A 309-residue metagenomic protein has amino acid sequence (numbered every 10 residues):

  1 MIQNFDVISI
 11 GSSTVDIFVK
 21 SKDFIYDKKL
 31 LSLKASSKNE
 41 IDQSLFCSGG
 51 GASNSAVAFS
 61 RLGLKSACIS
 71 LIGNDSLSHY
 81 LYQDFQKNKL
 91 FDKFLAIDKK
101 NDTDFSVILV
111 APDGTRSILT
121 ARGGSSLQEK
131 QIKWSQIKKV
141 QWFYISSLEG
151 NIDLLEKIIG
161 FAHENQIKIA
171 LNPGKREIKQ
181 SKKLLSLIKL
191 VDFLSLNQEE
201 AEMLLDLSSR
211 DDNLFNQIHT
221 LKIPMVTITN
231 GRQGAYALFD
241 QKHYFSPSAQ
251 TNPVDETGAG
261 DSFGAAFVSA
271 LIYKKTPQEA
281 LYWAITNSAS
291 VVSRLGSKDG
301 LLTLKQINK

Functional and structural regions predicted by a protein language model:
M1-I69, H79-Y80: Glycine-rich phosphate/adenosyl-contacting loop at the front of the ribokinase-like
M1-S21, Y82-I97, V110-F245: Ribokinase/PfkB-type carbohydrate-kinase core domain
M1-V7, I17-D23, E40, F161 (+2 more regions): Conserved phosphate-binding/catalytic region of the ribokinase-like
Q3, L62, N101-D104, G231: Short, basic and Ser/Thr-rich N-terminal targeting/leader segments
S32-Q43, Q83, K89-F91, K242-N252: Glycine/charged-rich beta-loop-alpha catalytic/anionic-binding loops adjacent to active sites
Q43-G50, S76, D102, D153 (+2 more regions): Residues at secondary-structure transition points
L71-G73: Alpha-helical transmembrane segments within multi-pass membrane transporters and channels
V107: C-terminal catalytic lobe of FAD-dependent flavoproteins
